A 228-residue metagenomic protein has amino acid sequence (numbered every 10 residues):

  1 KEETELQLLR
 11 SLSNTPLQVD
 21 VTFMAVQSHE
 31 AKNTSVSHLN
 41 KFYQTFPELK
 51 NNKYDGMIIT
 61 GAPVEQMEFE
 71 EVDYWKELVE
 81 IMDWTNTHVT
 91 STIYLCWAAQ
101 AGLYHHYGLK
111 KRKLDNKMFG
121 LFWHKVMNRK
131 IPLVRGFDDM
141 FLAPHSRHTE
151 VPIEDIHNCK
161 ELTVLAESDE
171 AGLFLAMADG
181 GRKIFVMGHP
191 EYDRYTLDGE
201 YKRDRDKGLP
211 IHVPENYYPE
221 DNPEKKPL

Functional and structural regions predicted by a protein language model:
K1-S28, L49, K53, F119-L228: Amide-donor transfer/coupling interface in amidating biosynthetic enzymes
L6-L9, H38, E71-Y74, Y107-K110 (+2 more regions): Short, glycine/charged-enriched secondary-structure capping and boundary segments
E30-S37, A176: Short, solvent-exposed polar/charged micro-motifs at secondary-structure junctions
T34-K53: Glycine-rich, highly charged phosphate/nucleotide-binding loops
K41-F46, L103, F141-L142: A polyampholytic, Gly/Pro-enriched intrinsically disordered region
I59-N128: Cysteine-nucleophile active-site neighborhood
